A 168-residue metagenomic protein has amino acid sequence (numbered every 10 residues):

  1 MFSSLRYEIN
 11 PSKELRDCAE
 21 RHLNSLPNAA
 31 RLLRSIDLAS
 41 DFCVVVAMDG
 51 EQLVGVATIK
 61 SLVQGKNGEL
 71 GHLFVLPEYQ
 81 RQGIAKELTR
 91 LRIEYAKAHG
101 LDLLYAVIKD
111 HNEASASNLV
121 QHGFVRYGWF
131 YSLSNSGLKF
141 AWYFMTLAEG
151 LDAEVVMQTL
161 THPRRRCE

Functional and structural regions predicted by a protein language model:
M1-K13, E149-E168: Conserved N-terminal entry element of GNAT/NAT acetyltransferase domains
Y7-G71, L76, T89: Acetyl-CoA-dependent GNAT
D41, Q64-K66, N112, S134-K139: Short acidic/glycine-enriched loop/turn segments that link adjacent beta-strands
A57, T89-R92, A106, L119 (+1 more regions): Polar/charged side chains located within well-ordered beta-strands of beta-rich proteins
H72, I108-D110: A cross-domain feature marking catalytic cores of carbohydrate-active enzymes and several ubiquitous metabolic/repair
V75, R81-E94, S117, Q121: Conserved acetyl-CoA-binding loop-helix of GNAT-fold acetyltransferases
A96-I108: Conserved GNAT acetyl-CoA-binding A-motif
V107-I108, G123-W142: Conserved catalytic-core motifs of GNAT/GCN5-like acyltransferases
